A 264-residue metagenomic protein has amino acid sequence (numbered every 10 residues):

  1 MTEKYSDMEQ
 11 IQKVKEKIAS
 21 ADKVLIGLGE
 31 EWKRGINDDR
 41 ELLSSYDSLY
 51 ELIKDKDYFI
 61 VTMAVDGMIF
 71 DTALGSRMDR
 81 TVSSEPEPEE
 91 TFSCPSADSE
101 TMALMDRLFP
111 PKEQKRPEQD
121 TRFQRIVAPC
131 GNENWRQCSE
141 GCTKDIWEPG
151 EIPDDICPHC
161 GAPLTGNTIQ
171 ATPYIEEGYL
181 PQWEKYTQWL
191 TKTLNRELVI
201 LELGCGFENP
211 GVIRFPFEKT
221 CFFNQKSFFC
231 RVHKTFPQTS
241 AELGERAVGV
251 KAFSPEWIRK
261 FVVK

Functional and structural regions predicted by a protein language model:
M1-K264: Conserved catalytic alpha/beta core of Sir2/sirtuin-type deacylases, generalized to analogous enzyme cores that bind
